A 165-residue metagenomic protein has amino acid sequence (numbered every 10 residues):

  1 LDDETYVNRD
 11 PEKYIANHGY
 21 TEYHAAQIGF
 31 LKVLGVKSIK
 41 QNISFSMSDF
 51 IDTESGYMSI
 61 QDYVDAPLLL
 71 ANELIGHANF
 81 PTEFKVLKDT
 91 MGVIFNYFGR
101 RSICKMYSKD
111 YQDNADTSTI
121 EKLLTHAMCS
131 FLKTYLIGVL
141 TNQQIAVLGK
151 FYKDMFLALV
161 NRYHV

Functional and structural regions predicted by a protein language model:
D2-Y23: Post-HEXXH active-site segment of zinc metalloproteases
G19-T21, F30, F95: P-loop NTPase catalytic cores that bind/hydrolyze ATP
H24-K32, S130: Amphipathic alpha-helical segments that form well-ordered structural scaffolds and often line/cohere around active
G29-P67: Short helix/loop segments within enzyme catalytic domains that coordinate or immediately flank catalytic cofactors
I51-V165: Pan-zinc metallopeptidase signature
